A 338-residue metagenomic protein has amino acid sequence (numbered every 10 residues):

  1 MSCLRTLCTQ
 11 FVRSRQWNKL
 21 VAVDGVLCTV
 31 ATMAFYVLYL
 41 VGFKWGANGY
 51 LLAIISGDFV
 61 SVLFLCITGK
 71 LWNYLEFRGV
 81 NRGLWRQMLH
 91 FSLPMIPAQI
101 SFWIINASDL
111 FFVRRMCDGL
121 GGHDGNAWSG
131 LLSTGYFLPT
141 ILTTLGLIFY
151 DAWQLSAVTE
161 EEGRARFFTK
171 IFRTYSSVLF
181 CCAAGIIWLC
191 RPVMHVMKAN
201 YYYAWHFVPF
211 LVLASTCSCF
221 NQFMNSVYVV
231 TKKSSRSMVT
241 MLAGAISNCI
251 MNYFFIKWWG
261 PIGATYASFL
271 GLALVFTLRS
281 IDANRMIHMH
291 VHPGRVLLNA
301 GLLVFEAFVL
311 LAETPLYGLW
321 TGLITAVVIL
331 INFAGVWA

Functional and structural regions predicted by a protein language model:
M1, H123-N126, I186-T216, Q222 (+1 more regions): Interfacial segments at transmembrane-helix termini and the short loops linking adjacent helices
S2-V23, V158-T159, L213-A243, A283-R285: Membrane-interface junctions at transmembrane-helix termini in multi-pass inner-membrane proteins
A22-L71, A243-N248, P261-D282, G322-N332: Hydrophobic alpha-helical transmembrane segments
C28, G244-S247, P293-A338: Transmembrane alpha-helical segments of multi-pass transport proteins
A47, L51, L63-N106, S156-R166 (+1 more regions): Interhelical loop/hinge segments that connect adjacent transmembrane helices in multipass membrane
A47-Y50, L84-F91, M95, V113-T140 (+1 more regions): Interfacial/gating helices of multi-pass transporter permease domains
N73, G135, P139-Y175, N225-V230: Helix-loop junctions and terminal segments of transmembrane helices in multi-pass membrane transport/translocation
L89, S133, G163-L189, W205-V208: Interfacial transmembrane-helix starts/ends
